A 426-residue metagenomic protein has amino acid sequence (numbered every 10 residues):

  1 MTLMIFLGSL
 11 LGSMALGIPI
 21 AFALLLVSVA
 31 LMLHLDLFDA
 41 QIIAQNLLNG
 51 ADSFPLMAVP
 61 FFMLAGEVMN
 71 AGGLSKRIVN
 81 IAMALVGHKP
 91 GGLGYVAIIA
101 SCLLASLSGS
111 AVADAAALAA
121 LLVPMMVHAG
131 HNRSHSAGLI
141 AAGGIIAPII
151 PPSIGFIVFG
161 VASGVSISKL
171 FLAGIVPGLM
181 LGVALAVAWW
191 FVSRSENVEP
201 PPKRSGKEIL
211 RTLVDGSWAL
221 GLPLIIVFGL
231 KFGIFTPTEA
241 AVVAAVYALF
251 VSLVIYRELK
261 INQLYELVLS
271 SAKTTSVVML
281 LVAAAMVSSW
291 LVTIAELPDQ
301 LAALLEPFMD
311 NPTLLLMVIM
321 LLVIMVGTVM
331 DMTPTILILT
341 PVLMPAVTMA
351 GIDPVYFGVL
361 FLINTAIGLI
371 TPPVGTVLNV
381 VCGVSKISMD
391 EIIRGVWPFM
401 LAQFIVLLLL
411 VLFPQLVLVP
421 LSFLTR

Functional and structural regions predicted by a protein language model:
M1-R426: Alpha-helical transmembrane segments of multi-pass membrane transport proteins
